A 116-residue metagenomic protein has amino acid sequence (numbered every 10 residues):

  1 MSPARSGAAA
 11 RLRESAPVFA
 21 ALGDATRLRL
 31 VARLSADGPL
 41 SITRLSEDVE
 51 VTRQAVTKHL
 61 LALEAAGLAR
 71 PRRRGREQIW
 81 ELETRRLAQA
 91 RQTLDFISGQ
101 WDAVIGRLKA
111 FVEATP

Functional and structural regions predicted by a protein language model:
S2, S6-T52, E77-Q92: N-terminal helix-turn-helix DNA-binding core of bacterial DNA-binding proteins
A20-G23, E47-D48, T52-R53, G67-R72 (+2 more regions): A general, composition-driven signal for non-globular sequence regions
L60-L61: Short, hydrophobic-biased segments on the C-terminal half of alpha helices that form "recognition helices"
E64-G75, I79-E81: Beta-hairpin "wing" of winged helix-turn-helix
L87-F111: C-terminal structural segments of small proteins and small subunits
E113-P116: Generic C-terminal helix-cap and adjacent flexible tail
